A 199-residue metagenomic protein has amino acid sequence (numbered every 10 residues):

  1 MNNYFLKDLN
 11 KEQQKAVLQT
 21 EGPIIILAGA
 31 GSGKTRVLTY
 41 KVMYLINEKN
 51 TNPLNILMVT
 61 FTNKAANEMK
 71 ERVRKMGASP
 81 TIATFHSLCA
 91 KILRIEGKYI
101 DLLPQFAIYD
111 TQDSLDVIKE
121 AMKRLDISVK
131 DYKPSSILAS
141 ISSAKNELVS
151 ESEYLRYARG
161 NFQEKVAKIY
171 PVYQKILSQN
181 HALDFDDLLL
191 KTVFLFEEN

Functional and structural regions predicted by a protein language model:
N2-D8, K34, Y40: Conserved RecA-like helicase ATPase core segment that couples NTP binding/hydrolysis to strand translocation
N3-Y4, E21-P23, M43-N199: A basic/glycine-biased coupling hinge at the interface between accessory DNA-binding modules
K7-L18: Pre-Walker A adenine-sensing motif
N10, T39, D186: Glycine-rich phosphate-binding loop at the start of an alpha helix
A16, A28-A30, M58, A65-A66: Small-residue (primarily alanine) positions within well-ordered alpha-helices, especially packing/interaction faces
E21-Y40: Walker A/P-loop
